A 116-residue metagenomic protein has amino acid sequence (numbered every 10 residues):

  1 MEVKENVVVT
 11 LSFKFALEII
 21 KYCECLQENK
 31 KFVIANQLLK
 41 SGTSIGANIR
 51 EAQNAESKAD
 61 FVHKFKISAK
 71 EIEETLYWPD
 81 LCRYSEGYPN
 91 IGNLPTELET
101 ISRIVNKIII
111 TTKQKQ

Functional and structural regions predicted by a protein language model:
M1-E51, A55-Q116: Short, C-terminally biased terminal segments at protein or domain edges
